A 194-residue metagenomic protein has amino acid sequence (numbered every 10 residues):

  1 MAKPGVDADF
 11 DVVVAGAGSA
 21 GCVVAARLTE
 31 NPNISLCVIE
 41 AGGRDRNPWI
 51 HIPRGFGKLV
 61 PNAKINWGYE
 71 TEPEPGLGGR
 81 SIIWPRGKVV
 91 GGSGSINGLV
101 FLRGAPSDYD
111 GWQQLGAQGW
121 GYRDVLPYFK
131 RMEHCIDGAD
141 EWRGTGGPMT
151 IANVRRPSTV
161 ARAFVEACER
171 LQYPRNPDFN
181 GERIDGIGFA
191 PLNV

Functional and structural regions predicted by a protein language model:
M1-K130: N-terminal glycine-rich phosphate/pyrophosphate-binding loop and immediately adjacent elements
R46, Q113-V194: Conserved redox-cofactor binding core of oxidoreductases
